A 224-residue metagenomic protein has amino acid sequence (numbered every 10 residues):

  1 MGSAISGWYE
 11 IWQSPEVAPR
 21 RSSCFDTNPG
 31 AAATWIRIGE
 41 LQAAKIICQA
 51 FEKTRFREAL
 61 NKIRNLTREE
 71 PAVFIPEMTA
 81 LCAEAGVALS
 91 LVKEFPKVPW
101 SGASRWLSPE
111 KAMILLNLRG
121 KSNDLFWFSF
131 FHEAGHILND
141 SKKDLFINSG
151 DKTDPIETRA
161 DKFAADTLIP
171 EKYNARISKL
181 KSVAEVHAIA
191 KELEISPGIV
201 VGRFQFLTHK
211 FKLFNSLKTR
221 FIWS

Functional and structural regions predicted by a protein language model:
M1-S224: Active-site hotspot residues in diverse enzymes, especially metal/ion-binding acidic/histidine motifs
